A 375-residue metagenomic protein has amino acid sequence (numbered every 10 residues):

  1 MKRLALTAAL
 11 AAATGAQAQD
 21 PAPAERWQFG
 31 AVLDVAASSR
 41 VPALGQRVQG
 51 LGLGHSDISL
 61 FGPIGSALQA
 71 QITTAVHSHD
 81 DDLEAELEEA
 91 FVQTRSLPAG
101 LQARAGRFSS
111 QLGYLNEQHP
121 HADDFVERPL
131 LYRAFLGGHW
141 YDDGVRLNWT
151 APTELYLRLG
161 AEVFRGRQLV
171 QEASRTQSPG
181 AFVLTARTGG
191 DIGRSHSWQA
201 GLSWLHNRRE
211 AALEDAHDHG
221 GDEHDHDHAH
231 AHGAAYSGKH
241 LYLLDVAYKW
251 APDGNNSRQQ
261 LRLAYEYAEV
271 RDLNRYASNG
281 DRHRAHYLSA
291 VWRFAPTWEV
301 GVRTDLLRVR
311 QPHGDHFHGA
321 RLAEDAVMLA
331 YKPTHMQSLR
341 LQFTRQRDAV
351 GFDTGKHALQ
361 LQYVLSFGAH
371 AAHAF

Functional and structural regions predicted by a protein language model:
K2-Q17: Gram-negative bacterial Sec-dependent N-terminal signal peptides
D20-V41, G45-L169, T176-R194, S289-F294 (+1 more regions): Outer membrane beta-barrel
A36-A43, A75-D81, L112, L130 (+7 more regions): Sequence/structural signature of outer-membrane beta-barrel proteins
S38-R40, A67-T73, A122-P129, A161-Q168 (+6 more regions): Flexible, solvent-exposed coil segments and beta strand-coil junctions, predominantly the extracellular/periplasmic
G45-G52, D80-L87, F135-H139, A173-G180 (+4 more regions): Replace "Gram-negative outer membrane beta-barrel proteins" with "bacterial and organellar outer membrane beta-barrel
S66-A70, G100-A103, E154-L159, G193-W198 (+5 more regions): Repeated loop/turn-to-beta-strand initiation elements of outer-membrane beta-barrel proteins
L147, L244, Y331-P333, G355-F375: Outer-membrane beta-barrel "beta-signal"
S195-G319, Y331: Detector for outer-membrane/organellar transmembrane beta-barrel domains, recognizing the amphipathic beta-strand
